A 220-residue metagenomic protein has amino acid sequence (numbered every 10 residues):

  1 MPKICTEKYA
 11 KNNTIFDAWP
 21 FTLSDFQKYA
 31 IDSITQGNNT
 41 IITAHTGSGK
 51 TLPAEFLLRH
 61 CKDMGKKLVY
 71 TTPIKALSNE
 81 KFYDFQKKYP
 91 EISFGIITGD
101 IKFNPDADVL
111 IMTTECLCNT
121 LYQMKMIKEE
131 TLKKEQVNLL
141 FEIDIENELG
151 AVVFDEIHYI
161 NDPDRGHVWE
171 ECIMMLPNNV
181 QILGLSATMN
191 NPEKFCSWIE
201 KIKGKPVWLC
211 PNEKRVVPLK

Functional and structural regions predicted by a protein language model:
M1-Q27: Pre-P-loop entry segment of helicase/translocase ATPase cores
P20-P218: Conserved P-loop/Walker A NTP-binding site and adjacent catalytic elements of P-loop NTPases
